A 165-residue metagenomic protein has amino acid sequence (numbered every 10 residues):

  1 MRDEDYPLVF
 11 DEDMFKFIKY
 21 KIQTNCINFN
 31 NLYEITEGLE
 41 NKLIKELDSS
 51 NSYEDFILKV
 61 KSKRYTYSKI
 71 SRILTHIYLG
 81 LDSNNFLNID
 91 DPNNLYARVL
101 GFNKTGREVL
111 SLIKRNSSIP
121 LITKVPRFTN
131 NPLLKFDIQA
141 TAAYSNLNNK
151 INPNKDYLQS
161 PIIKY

Functional and structural regions predicted by a protein language model:
M1-Y165: Active-site cores that bind ATP or allylic diphosphates and position pyrophosphate for catalysis
